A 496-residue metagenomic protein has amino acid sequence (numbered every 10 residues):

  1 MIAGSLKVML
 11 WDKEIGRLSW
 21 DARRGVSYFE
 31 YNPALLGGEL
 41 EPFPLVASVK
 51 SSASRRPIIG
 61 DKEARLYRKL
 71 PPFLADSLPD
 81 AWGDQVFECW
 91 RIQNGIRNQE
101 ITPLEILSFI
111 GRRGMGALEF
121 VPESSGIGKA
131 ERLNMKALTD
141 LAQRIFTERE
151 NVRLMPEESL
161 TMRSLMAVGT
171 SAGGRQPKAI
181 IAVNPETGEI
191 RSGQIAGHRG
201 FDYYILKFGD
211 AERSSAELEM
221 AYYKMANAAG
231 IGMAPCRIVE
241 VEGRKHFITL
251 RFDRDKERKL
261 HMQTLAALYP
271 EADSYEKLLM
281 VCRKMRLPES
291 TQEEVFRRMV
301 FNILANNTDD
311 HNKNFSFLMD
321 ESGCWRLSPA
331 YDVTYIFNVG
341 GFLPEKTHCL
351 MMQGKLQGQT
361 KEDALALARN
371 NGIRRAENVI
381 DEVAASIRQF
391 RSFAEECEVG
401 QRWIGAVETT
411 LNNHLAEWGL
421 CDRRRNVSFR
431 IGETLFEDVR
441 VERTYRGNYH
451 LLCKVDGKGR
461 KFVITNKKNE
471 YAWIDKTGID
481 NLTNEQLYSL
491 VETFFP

Functional and structural regions predicted by a protein language model:
M1-N312, S316-N426, L487, F495: Phosphate/dinucleotide-binding and metal-coordinating scaffold of catalytic cores in nucleotide-dependent enzymes
G4-V8, R425-F429, L451-L452, Y471-W473: Short polybasic amphipathic segments
W11, I431-L435, D456-K458: Short strand-coil-strand connectors
F29, T249, Q357, E437 (+2 more regions): Generic recognition of long tandem-repeat/solenoid scaffolds
E30-L35, R251-D253, C453-G459, K476-E485: Secondary-structure transition/turn motif
R423-N448: Negatively charged, low-complexity tracts enriched in Asp/Glu with abundant Ser/Thr
E442-G478: Acidic, low-complexity, intrinsically disordered interaction modules
K468-P496: Mixed-charge, Lys/Arg-enriched low-complexity segments
